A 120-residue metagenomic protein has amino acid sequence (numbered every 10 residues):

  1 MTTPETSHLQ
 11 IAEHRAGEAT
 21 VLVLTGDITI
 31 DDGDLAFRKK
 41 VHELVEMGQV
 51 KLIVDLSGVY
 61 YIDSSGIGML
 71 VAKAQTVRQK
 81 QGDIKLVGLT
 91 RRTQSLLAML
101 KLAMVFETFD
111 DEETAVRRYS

Functional and structural regions predicted by a protein language model:
M1, R15, T93-L96: Intrinsically disordered, low-complexity segments enriched in polar/charged residues with Gly/Pro, especially when
T3-K39: STAS-typified acidic loop motif
D27-F106: Amphipathic alpha-helical interaction surfaces in cytosolic regulatory modules
E107-D111: Short acidic-hydrophobic, aromatic-tinged amphipathic segments that line or gate anion-handling sites
Y119-S120: Receiver (REC) domain switch/output surface
